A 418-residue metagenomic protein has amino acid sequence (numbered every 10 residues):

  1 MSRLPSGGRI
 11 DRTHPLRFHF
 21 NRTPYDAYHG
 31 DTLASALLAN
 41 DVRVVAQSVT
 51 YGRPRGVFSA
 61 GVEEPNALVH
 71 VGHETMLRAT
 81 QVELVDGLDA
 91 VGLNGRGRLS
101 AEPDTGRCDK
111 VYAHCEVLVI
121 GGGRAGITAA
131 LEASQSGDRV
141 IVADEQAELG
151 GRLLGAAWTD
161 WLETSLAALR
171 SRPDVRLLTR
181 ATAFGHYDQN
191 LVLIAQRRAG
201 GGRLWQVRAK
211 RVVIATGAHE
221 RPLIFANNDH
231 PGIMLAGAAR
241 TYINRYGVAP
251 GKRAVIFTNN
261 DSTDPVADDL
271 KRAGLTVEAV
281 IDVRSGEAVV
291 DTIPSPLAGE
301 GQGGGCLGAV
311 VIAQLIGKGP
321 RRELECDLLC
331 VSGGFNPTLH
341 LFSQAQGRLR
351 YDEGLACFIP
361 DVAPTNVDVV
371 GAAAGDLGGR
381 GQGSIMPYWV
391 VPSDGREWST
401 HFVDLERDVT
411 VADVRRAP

Functional and structural regions predicted by a protein language model:
M1-P418: Residues forming the flavin
